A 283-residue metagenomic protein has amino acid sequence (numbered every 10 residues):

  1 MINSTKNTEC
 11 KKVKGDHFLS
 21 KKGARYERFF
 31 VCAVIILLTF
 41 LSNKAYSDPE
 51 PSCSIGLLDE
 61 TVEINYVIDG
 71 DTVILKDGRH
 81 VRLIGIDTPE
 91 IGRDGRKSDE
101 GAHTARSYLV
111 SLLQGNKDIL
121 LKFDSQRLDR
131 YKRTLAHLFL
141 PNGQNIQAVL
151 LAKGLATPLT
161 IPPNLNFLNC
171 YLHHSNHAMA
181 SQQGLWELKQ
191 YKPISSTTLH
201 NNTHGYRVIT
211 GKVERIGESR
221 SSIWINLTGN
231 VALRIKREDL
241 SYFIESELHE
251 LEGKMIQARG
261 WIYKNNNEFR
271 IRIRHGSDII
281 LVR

Functional and structural regions predicted by a protein language model:
I2-K6, C10-K12, E27-R283: Small beta-barrel nucleic-acid-binding modules, primarily SNase/OB-fold domains and secondarily Tudor-like barrels
H17-L19: Short hydrophobic targeting helices and cationic amphipathic motifs that mediate membrane/organellar targeting
